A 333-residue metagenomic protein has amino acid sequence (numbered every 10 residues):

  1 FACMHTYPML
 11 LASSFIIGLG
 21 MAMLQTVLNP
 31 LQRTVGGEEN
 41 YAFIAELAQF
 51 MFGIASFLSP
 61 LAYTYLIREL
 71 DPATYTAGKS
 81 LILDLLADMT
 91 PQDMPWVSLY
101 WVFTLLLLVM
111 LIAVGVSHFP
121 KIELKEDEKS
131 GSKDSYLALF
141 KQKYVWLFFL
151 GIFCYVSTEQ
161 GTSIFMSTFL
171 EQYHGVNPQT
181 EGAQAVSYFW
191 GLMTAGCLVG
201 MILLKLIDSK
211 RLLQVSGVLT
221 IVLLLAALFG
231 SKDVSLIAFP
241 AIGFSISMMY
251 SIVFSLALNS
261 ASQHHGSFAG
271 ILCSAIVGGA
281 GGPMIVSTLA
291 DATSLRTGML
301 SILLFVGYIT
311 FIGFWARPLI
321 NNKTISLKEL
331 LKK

Functional and structural regions predicted by a protein language model:
F1-T6, V218-S231: C-terminal ends and interior cores of transmembrane alpha-helices in multi-pass membrane transporters/permeases
M9-L24, V234-M248: Hydrophobic core of transmembrane alpha-helices in multi-pass small-molecule transporters, especially MFS/SLC-type
S13-F50: Cytoplasmic helix-loop-helix junction between adjacent transmembrane helices in 12-TM secondary transporters
M23-G37, S247-S262: Intracellular juxtamembrane helix-capping segments at the cytosolic ends of symmetry-related transmembrane helices
N40-T74, G270-G282: Glycine-rich segments within core transmembrane alpha-helices of 12-TM secondary carriers
S59-R68, A138-S187: Extracytoplasmic gate region of multi-pass secondary transporters
Y63, I67-P72, P91, W101-D127 (+1 more regions): C-terminal membrane-cytosol helix-exit motif in multi-pass small-molecule transporters
G196-D208, A290: Helix-to-loop junctions at the C-terminal end of transmembrane segments in multipass secondary transporters
